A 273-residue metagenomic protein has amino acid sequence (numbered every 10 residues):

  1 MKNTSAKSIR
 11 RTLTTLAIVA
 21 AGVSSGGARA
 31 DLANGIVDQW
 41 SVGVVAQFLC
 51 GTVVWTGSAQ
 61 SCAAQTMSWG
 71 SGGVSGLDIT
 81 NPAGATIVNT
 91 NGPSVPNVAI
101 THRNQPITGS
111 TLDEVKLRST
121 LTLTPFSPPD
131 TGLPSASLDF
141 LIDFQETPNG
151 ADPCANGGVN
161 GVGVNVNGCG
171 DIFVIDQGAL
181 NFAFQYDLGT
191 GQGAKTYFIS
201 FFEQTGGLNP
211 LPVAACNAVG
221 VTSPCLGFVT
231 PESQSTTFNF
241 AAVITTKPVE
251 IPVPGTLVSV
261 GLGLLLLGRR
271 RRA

Functional and structural regions predicted by a protein language model:
K2-T14: Bacterial N-terminal signal peptides that target proteins for export
T14-V23: Bacterial N-terminal signal peptides
S24-S25, T256: Short linear Ser/Thr-Pro motifs
G26-A30: Sec/Tat signal peptide C-region and signal peptidase I cleavage site
D31-E250: Mature extracellular "passenger" or substrate-interacting domains of secreted, surface-exposed proteins
P252-R269: A short, hydrophobic C-terminal helix/tail in secreted or cell-surface proteins
R271-A273: Short, charged juxtamembrane terminal tails flanking transmembrane helices
